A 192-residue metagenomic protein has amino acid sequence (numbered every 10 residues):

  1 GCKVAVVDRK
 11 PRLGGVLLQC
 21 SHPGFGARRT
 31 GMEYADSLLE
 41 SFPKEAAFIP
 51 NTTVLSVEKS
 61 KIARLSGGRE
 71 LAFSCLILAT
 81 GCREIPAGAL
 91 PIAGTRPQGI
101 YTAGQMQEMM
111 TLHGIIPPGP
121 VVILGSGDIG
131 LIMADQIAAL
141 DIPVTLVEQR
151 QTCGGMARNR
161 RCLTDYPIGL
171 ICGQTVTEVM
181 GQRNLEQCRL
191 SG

Functional and structural regions predicted by a protein language model:
G1-G26, D36, E40-N51: N-terminal cofactor/phosphate-binding cores enriched in small/glycine residues, especially glycine-rich loops such as
G1-V7, L13, C82-C153: Rossmann-like dinucleotide/flavin-binding elements
R9, Y34, L38, A72 (+5 more regions): General structural feature for long, well-ordered alpha-helical segments within catalytic domains of soluble enzymes
K10-E33, L90-R96, G155-C162: Conserved N-terminal glycine-rich FAD pyrophosphate-binding loop of Rossmann-like flavoproteins
Q19, F25, R69, I77 (+4 more regions): Residue-level signal for well-ordered alpha-helical segments
R29-E33, S74, Y101-G104, G125-G127 (+2 more regions): Glycine-rich loops and low-complexity Gly/Arg-rich segments that provide flexible linkers or classic glycine-based
M32-P120, L190-S191: FAD-binding core/adjacent interface of flavoenzyme oxidoreductases
F42-L65, L71, A138-G192: A Rossmann-like FAD-binding core segment of flavoenzymes
